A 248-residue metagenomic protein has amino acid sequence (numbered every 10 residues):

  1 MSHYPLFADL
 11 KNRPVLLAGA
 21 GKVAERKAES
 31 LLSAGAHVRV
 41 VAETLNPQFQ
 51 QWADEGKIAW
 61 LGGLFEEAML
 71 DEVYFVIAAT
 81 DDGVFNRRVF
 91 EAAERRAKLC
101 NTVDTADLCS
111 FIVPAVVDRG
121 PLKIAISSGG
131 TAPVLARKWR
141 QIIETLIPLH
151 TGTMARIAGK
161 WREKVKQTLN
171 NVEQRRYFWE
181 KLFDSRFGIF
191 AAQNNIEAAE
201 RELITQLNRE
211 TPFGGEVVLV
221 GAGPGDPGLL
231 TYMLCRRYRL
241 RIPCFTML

Functional and structural regions predicted by a protein language model:
H3-Q48, W52, E67, G214-L248: Glycine-rich, flexible N-terminal cofactor/catalytic loop recognition
G35, R39, V73-G83, L122-G130: Short beta-strand and adjoining strand-loop segment in the mid-core of the Rossmann-like NAD(P)-dependent dehydrogenase
V38, W60, L99-C100, F245: Hydrophobic beta-strand scaffold residues
A42, W60-L64, D104: Short loop/edge segments at beta-strand edges and connector loops that shape dinucleotide/nucleotide cofactor-binding
A53-D71: Glycine-rich, highly charged phosphate/nucleotide-binding loops
F75-D81, N86-V113: ADP-ribose/adenylate-binding Rossmann-like module
C100-G152: E1/E1-like adenylate-forming module used to activate ubiquitin-like modifiers and sulfur-carrier proteins
G130-T211: An accessory alpha-helical subdomain
